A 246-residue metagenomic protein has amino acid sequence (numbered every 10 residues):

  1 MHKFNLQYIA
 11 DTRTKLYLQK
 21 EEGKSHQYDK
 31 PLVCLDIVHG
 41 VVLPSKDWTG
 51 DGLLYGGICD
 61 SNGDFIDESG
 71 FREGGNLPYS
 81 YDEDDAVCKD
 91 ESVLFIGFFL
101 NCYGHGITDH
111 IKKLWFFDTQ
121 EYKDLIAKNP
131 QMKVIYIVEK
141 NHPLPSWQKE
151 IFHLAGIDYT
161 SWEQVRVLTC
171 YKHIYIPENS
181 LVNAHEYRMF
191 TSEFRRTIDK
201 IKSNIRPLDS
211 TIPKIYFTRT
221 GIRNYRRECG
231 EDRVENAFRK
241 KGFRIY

Functional and structural regions predicted by a protein language model:
M1-Y246: The feature primarily captures lumenal catalytic ectodomains of type II secretory-pathway glycosyltransferases
